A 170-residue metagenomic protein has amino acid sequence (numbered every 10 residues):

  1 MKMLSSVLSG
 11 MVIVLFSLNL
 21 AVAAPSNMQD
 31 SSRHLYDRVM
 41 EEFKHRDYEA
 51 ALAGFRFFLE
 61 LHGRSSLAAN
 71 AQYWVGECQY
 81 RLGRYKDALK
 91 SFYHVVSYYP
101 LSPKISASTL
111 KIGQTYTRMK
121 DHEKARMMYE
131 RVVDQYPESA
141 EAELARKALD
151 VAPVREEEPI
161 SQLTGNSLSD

Functional and structural regions predicted by a protein language model:
K2-L8, N19-D170: Acidic, polar-rich low-complexity tracts and alpha-helical solenoid repeat scaffolds
